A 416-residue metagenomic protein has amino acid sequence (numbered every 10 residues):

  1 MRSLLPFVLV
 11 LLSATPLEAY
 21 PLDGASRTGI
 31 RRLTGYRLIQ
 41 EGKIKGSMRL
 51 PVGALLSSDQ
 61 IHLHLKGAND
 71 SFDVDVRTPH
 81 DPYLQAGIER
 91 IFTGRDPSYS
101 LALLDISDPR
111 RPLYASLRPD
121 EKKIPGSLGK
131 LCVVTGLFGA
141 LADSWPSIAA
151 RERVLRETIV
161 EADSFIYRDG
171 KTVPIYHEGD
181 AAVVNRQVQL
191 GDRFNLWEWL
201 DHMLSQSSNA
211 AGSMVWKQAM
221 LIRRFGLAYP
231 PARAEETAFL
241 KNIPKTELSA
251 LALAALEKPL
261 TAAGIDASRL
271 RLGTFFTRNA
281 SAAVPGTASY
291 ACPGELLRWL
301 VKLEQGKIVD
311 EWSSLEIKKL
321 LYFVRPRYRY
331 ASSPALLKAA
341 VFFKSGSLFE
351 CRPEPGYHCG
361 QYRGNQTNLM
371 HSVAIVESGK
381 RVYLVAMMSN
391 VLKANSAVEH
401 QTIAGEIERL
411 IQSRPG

Functional and structural regions predicted by a protein language model:
M1-L4: Positively charged n-region of N-terminal signal peptides that target proteins for export
P6-A14: Bacterial N-terminal signal peptides
L17-L84, T274-G416: Structured C-terminal helix/loop/strand segments within mature extracytoplasmic catalytic/sensor domains
L65-I91, A150-L297, K302: Active-site-adjacent helix/loop patches that line small-molecule binding or acyl-intermediate pockets
T93, V134-P146, L204-N209, W216-R224 (+5 more regions): Sec-exported extracytoplasmic/periplasmic mature domains
T93-K123: Short, conserved catalytic-motif segment at the N-terminal edge
S98-L104, W145-A162, A211-K217, G226-A228 (+2 more regions): Surface-exposed patches in mature extracellular/periplasmic domains of secreted proteins
P125-E152, V160, L296, V385: Active-site SXXK
